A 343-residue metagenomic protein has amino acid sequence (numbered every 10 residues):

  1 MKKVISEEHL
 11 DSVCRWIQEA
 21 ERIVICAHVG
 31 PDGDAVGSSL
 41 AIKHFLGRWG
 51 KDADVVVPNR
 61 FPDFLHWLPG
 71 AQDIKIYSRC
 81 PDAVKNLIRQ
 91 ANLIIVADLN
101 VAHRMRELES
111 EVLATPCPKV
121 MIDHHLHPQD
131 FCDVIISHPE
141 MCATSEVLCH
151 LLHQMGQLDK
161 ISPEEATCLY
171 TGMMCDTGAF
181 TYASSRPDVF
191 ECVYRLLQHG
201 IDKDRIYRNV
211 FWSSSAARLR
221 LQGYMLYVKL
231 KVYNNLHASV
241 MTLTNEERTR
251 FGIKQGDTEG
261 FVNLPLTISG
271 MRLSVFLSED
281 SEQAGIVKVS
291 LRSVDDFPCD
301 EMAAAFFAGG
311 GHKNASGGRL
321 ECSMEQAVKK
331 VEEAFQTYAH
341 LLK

Functional and structural regions predicted by a protein language model:
K2-V29, G37-P69, D73-I76, D82-K85 (+3 more regions): Hydrophobic helix-and-loop "lid/oligomerization" segment in the mid-to-C-terminal part of catalytic domains
V29-P31, L99-A102, H125-H127, N245-E246 (+1 more regions): Short glycine-rich anion-binding loops that position phosphate/pyrophosphate groups of nucleotides and phosphorylated
G33-S39, A102-R106: Short glycine/serine/threonine-rich phosphate/pyrophosphate-binding segments that cradle anionic phosphate groups
V36, A166-Y170, A303: Alpha-helical structural signal
G37, W67-P69, E107-L108, F131-V134 (+2 more regions): Short acidic, glycine/serine/threonine-rich loops at helix termini
A41-K43, E111-A114, S137-H138, E191: Glycine-rich, phosphate-binding/catalytic loops in enzymes
K75-V134: Active-site cofactor/cluster-binding pocket
I122-C192: Short alpha-helices
